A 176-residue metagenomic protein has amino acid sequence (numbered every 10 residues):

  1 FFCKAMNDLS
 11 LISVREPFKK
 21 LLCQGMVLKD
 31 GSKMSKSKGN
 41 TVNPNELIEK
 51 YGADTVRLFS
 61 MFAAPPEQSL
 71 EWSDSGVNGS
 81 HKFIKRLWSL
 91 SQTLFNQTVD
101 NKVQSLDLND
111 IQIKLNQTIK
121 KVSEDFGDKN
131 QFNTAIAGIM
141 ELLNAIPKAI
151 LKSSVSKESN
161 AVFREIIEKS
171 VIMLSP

Functional and structural regions predicted by a protein language model:
F2, D8-P17, E46-P176: Helix-rich, typically C-terminal accessory recognition domains appended to large enzymatic cores
Q24: Conserved C-terminal "lid"/linker of ANL adenylate-forming enzymes
S37-N45: C-terminal, charged and often intrinsically disordered regions of DNA end-processing helicases and nucleases
